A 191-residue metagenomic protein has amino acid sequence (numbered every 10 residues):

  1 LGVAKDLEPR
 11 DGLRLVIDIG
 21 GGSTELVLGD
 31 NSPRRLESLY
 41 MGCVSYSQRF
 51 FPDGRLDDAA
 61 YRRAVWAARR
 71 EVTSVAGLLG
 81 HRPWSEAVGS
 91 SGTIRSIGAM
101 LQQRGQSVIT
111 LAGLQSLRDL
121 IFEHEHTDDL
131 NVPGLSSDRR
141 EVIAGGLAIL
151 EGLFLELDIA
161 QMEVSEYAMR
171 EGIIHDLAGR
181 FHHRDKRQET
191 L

Functional and structural regions predicted by a protein language model:
L1-L13, L28-L191: Helical "lid/coupling" subdomains associated with nucleotide-phosphate turnover
L13-S23, V27: A generic, well-ordered mixed alpha/beta core segment in the N-terminal half of proteins
